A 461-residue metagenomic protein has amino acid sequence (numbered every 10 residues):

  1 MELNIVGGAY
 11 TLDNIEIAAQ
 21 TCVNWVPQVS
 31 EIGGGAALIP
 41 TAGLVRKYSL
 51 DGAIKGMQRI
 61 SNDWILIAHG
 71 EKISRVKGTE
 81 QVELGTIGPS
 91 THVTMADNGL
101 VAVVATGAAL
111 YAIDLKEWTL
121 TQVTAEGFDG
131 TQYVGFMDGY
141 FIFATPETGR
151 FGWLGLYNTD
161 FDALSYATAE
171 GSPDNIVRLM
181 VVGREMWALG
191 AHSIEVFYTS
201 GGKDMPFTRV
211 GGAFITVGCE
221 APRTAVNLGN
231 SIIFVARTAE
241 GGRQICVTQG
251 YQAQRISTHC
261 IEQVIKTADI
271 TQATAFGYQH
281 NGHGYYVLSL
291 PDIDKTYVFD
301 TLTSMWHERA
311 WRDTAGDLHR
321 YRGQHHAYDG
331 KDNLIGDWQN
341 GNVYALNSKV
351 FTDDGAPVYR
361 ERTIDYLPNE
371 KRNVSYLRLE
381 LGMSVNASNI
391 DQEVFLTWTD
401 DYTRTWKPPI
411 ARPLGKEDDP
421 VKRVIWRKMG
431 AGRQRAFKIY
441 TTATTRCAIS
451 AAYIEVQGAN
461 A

Functional and structural regions predicted by a protein language model:
M1-L100, T216-S231, T238-A461: Beta-sheet repeat architectures centered on beta-propellers
A42-A53, E80-T91, W118-Y140, T145-T274: Beta-propeller and closely related beta-pinwheel folds
K72-V76, A109-L115, G149-D160, I194-T199 (+2 more regions): Short beta-strand segments and strand-loop junctions that repeat across beta-rich extracellular domains
T94-T124: Hydrophobic or amphipathic alpha-helical targeting/insertion segments
A105, L189, V374: Residues that form or flank phosphate/diphosphate-binding pockets in enzymes that use nucleotide phosphates
